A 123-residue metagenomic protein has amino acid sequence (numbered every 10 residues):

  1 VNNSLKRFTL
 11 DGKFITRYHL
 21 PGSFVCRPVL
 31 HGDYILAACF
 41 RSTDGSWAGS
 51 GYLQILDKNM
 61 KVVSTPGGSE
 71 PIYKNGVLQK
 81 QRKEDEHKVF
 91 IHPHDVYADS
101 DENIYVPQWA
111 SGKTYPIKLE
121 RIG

Functional and structural regions predicted by a protein language model:
V1-G123: Eukaryotic scaffold repeat domains enriched in small/polar residues
